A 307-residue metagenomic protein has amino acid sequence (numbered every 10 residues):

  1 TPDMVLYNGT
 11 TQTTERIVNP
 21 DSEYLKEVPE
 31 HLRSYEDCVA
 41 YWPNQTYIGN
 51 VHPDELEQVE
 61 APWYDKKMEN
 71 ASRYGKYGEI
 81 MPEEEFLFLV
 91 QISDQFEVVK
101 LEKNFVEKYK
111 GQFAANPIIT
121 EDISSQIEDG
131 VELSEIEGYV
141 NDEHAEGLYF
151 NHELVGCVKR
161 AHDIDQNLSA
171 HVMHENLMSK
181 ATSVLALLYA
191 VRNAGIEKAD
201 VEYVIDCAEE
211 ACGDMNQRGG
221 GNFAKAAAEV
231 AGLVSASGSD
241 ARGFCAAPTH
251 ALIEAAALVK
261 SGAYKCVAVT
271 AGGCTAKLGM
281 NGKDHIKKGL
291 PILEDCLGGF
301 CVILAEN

Functional and structural regions predicted by a protein language model:
T1-A208, N307: Conserved "HGTGT" condensation-loop signature of ketosynthase/thiolase-family condensing enzymes that catalyze
G156-Q166, A170-H174, G213-E254, L258-K265: Conserved catalytic cysteine-centered active-site region of acyl-thioester-dependent Claisen-condensing enzymes
M178-L185, A199, R218, N222 (+3 more regions): Conserved active-site and cofactor/substrate-binding residues in soluble primary-metabolism enzymes
L185-N193, L252-A256, I286-K288: Short alpha-helical segments and helix-capping/turn motifs at coil-helix boundaries
N193-E202, G232-S237, S261-A271: Structural signature of cysteine-dependent C-C bond-forming condensing enzymes
I205, A268-T270, V302-L304: Structural motif
C207-C212, G243-A247, A271-K277: Acidic, glycine-rich active-site loops and adjacent beta-strand->loop/helix elements that engage anionic groups
T275-N307: Glycine-/small-residue-rich "gating" segment that lines the acyl/pantetheine channel and substrate pocket
